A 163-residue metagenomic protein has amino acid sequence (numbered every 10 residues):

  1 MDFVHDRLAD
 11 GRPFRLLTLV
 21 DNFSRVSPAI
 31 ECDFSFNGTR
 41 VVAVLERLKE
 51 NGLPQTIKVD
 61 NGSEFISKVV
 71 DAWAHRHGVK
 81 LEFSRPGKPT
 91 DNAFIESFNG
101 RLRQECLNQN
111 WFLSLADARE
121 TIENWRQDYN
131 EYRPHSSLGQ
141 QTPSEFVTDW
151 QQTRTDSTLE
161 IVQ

Functional and structural regions predicted by a protein language model:
M1-P28, F34-F36: An active-site-proximal beta-strand-loop segment
D2, D21, L45, D60 (+4 more regions): Acidic active-site catalytic centers that drive phospho-/nucleotidyl reactions and related ester hydrolyses
L8, R12, I30-G52, T56 (+1 more regions): Active-site beta-loop-alpha junctions of metal-dependent nucleic acid enzymes, especially the RNase H-like/DDE
L19, T39-V42, K68, E123: Residue-level marker for well-ordered alpha-helical positions
A43, D71-A72, R76, Q127: Surface-exposed charge patches
V59-N61, S67-A72, L81-R103, S114-E123 (+1 more regions): RNase H-like two-metal-ion nuclease catalytic core shared by retroviral integrases and related mobile-element nucleases
H77, G100-Q163: C-terminal domain-tail junction helix/linker
